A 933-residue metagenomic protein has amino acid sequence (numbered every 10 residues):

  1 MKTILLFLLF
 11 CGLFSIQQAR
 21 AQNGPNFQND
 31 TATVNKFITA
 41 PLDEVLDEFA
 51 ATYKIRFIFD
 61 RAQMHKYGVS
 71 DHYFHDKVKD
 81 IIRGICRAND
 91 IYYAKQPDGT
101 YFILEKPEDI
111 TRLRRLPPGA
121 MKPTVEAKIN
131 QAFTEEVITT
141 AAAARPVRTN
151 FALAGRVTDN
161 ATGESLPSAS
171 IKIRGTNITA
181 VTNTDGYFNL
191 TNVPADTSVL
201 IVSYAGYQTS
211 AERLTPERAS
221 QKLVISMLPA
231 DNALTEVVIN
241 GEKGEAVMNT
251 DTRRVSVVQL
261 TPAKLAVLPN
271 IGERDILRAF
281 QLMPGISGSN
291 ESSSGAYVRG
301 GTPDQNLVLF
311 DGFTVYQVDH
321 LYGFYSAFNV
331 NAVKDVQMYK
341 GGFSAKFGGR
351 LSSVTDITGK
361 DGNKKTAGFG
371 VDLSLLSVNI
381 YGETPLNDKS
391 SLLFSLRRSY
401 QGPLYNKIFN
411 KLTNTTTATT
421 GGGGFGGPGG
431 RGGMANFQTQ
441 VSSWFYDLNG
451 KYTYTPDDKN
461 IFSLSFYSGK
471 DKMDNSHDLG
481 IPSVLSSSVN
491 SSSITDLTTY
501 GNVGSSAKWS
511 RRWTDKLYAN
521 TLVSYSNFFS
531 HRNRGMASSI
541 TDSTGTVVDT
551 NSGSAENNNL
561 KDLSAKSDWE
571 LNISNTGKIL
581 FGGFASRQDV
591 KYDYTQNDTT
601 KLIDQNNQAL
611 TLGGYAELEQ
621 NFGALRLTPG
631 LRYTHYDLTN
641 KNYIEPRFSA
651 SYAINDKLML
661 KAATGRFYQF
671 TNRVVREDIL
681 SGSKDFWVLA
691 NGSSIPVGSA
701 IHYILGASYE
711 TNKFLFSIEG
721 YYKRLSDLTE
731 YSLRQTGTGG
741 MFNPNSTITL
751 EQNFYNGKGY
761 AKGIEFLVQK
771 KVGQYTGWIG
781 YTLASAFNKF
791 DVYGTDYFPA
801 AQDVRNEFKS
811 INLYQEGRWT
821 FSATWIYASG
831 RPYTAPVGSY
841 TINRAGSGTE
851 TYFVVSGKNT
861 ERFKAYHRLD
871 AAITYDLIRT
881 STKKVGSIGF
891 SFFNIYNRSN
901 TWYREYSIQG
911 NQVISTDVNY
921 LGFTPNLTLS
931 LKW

Functional and structural regions predicted by a protein language model:
L46, N89, D98, E105-N150 (+7 more regions): Short, acidic, small-residue-rich periplasmic hinge/interaction motif at the N-terminus of Gram-negative outer-membrane
T176-Y187: Short, acidic Ser/Thr/Gly-rich low-complexity loop/linker segments typical of extracellular and cell-surface proteins
N189-N192, V267, F313-Y339: Short acidic/polar hinge/loop motifs at secondary-structure boundaries that mediate gating or recognition
L376-Y400, T415-N475, Y500-Y518, I573-G577: Transmembrane beta-barrel wall of Gram-negative outer-membrane proteins
Q401-P403, K407, T413, R724-D727 (+4 more regions): C-terminal beta-signal and adjacent terminal beta-strands/loops of Gram-negative outer-membrane beta-barrel proteins
F529, D637, K657-H702, Y722-I748 (+2 more regions): Surface-exposed extracellular loop regions of Gram-negative outer-membrane beta-barrel proteins, predominantly
N558, D562-K566, Q605-N607, T611-Y615 (+4 more regions): Outer membrane beta-barrel strand-and-loop segments of large Gram-negative receptors, especially TonB-dependent
Y722-R724, P744-V837: Gram-negative outer-membrane beta-barrel transporters
